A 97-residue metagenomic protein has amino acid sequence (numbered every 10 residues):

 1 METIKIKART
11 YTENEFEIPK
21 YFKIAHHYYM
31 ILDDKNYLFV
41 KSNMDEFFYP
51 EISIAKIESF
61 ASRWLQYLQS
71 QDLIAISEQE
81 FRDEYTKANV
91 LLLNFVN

Functional and structural regions predicted by a protein language model:
M1-N97: Structural boundary micro-motifs
